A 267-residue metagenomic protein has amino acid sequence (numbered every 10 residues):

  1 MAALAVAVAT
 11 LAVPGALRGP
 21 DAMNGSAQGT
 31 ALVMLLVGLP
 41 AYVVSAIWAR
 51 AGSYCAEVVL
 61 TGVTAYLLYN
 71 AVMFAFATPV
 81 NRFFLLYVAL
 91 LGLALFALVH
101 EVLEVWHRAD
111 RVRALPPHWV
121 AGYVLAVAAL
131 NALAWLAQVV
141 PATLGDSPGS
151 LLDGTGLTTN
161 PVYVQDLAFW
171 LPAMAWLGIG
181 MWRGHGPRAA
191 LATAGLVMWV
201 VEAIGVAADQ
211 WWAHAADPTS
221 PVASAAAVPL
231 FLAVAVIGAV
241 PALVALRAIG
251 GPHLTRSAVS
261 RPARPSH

Functional and structural regions predicted by a protein language model:
M1-V6, Y69, Y87-E104, L115-P141 (+2 more regions): Alpha-helical transmembrane segments of multi-pass integral membrane proteins
A7, S45, A65-F76, A129-A132 (+1 more regions): Hydrophobic alpha-helical transmembrane segments and adjacent interfacial helices in integral membrane proteins
M23-A31, L152-A173, G180: A loop-to-helix transmembrane entry motif
Y42-C55, L177-A189: Juxtamembrane helix-break-helix junctions at the cytosolic face of small multi-pass alpha-helical membrane proteins
V44-H100, H107-L115: Membrane-interface helix-loop-helix junctions at boundaries between adjacent transmembrane segments
R82-Y123, V127, A215-S257: Alpha-helical transmembrane segments and their immediate juxtamembrane flanks in integral membrane proteins
P141-L157: Membrane-interface interhelical connector segments
Y163-R264: C-terminal transmembrane-bundle signature of multipass membrane proteins, characterized by strong activation on
